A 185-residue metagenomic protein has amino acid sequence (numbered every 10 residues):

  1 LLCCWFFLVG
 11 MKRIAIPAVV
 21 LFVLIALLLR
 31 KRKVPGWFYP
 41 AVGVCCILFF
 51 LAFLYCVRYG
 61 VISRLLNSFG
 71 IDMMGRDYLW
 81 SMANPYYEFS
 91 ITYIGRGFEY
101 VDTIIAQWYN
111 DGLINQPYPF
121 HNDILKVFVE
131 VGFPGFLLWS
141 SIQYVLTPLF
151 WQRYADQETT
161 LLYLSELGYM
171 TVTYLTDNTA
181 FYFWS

Functional and structural regions predicted by a protein language model:
L1-V57, L137, P148, Y154-A155 (+1 more regions): Hydrophobic alpha-helical segments of polytopic membrane proteins
L2-C3, V9, P85-Y86, G112 (+2 more regions): Short hydrophobic "helix-edge" motifs at membrane interfaces and signal-peptide entry regions
F7-K12, F128-V131, L175-T176: Transmembrane helix irregularities
V9, R64, F183-S185: Interfacial transmembrane-helix termini
Y55-L66, A180: Helix-to-loop transition at the C-terminal end of transmembrane segments
N67-V131: Long extracytoplasmic/lumenal interhelical loops at the membrane interface of multi-pass membrane proteins
E130-T171: Hydrophobic transmembrane alpha-helices and their immediate junctions
L164-T173, N178-S185: Transmembrane alpha-helices of multi-pass inner-membrane enzymes
